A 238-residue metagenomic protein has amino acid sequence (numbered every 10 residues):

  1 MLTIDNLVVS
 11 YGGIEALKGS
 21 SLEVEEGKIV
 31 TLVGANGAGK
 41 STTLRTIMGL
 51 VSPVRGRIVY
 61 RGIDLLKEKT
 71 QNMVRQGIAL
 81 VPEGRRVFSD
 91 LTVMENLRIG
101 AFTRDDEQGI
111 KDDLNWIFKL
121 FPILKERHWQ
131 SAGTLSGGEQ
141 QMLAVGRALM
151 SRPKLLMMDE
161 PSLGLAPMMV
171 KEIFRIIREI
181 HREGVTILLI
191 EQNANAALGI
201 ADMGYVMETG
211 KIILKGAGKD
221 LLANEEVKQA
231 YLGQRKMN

Functional and structural regions predicted by a protein language model:
M1-N238: Glycine-rich phosphate-binding loops of nucleotide-dependent enzymes
